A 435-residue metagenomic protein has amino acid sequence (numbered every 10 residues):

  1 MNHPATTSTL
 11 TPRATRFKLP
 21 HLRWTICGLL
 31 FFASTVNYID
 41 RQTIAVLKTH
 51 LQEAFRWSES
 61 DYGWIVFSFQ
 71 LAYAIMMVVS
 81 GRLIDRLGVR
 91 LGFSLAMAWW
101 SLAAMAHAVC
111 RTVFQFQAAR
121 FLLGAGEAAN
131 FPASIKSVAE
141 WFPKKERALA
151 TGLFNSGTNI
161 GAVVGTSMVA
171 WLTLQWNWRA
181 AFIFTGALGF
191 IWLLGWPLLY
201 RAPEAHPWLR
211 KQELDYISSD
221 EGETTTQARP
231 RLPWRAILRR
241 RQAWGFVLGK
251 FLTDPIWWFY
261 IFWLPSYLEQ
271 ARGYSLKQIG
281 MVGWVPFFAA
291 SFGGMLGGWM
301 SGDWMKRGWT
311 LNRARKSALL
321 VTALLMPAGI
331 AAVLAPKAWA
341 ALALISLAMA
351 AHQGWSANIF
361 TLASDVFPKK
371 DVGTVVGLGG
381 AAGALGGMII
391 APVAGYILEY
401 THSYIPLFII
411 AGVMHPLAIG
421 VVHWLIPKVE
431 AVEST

Functional and structural regions predicted by a protein language model:
T25-E59, Y260-P265: Extracytoplasmic
Q42, Q70-V78, A128, A162-V163 (+3 more regions): Residue-level signature of mid-helix packing/kink "hotspots" within the transmembrane helices of 12-pass Major
I44-A45, R240-M295, H352-S356, F360 (+2 more regions): Extracytoplasmic gate region of multi-pass secondary transporters
R56, G88, V109-Q115, G126 (+5 more regions): Helix-breaking motifs and short loop linkers at transmembrane-helix boundaries and internal kinks in secondary membrane
I75-F114: Conserved MFS/SLC helix-loop-helix module at the cytosolic interface between two early adjacent transmembrane helices
L91-M105, R313-I330: Structural signature of the two symmetry-related core transmembrane helices
A119-N159: Cytoplasmic helix-loop-helix junction between adjacent transmembrane helices in 12-TM secondary transporters
F154, T158-P207: Helix-loop-helix hairpin linking two adjacent transmembrane segments in secondary transporters
